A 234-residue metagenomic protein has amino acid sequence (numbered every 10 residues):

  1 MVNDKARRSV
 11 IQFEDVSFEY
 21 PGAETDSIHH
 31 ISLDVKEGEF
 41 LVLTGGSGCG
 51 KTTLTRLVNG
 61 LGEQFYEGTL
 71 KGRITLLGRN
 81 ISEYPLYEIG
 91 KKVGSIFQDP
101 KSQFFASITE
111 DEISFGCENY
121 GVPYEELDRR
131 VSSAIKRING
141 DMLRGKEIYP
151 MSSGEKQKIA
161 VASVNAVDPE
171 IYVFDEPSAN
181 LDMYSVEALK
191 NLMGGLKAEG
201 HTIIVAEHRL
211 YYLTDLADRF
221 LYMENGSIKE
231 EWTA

Functional and structural regions predicted by a protein language model:
V2-V10, F18-H30, G62-E67, E83-P85: A short, flexible loop at the N-terminus of ABC-type nucleotide-binding domains that lies
T44-G46: The feature captures the beta-strand-to-loop junction immediately N-terminal to the Walker
E67-R79: Conserved ABC transporter NBD signature motif
E125-L143: Conserved ABC ATPase "signature" region
E147-M151, E155: Conserved ABC ATPase signature
Y172-D175: Catalytic Walker B motif of ABC-type/P-loop ATPase nucleotide-binding domains
E207-H208: H-loop/switch region of ABC-family ATPase nucleotide-binding domains
